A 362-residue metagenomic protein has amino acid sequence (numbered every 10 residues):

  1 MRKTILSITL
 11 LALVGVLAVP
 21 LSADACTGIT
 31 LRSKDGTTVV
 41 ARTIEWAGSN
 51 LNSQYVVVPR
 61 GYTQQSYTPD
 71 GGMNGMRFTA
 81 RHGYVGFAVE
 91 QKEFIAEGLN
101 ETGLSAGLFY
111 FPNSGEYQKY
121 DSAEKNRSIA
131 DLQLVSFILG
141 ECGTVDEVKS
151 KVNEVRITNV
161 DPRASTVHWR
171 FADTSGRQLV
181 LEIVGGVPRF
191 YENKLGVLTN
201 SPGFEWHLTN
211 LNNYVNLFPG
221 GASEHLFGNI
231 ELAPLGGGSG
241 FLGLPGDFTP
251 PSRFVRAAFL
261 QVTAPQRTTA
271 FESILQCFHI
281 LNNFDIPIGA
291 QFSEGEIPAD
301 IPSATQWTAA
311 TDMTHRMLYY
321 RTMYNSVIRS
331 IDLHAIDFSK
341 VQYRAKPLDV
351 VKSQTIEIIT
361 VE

Functional and structural regions predicted by a protein language model:
M1-T9: Bacterial N-terminal signal peptides that target proteins for export
V14-A23: C-terminal segment of classical bacterial N-terminal signal peptides
D24-V39, A47, N52-S53, V160 (+3 more regions): C-terminus-biased signal that marks the final domain/tail of proteins
A25-A123, R163, E362: A contiguous strand-loop segment
V40, A106-L108, F190, L318-R321: Short hydrophobic/aromatic-rich beta-strand segments that constitute the beta-sheet cores of beta-sandwich/beta-barrel
Y55-N74, N113-V155, Q342-K352: Compact, glycine/acidic-enriched structural inserts
E97, T102-L132, V152-N213: Acidic/His-rich structured neighborhood in mature extracellular/periplasmic domains
